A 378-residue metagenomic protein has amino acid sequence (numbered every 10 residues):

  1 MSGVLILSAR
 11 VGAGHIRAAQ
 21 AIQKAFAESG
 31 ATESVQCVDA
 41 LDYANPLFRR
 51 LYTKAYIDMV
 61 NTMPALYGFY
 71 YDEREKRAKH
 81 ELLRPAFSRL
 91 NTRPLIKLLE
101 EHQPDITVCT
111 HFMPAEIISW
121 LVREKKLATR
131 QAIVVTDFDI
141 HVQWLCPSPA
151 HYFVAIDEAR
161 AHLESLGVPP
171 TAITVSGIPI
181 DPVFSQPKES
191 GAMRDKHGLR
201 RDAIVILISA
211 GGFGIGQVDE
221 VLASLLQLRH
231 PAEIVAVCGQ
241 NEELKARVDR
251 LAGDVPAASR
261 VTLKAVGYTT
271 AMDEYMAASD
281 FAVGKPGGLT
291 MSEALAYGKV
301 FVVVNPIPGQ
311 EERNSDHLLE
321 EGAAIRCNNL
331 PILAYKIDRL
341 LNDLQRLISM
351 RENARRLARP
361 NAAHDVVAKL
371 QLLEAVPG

Functional and structural regions predicted by a protein language model:
A18, F69-G167, A172-V175, D181: Active-site and donor-binding regions of nucleotide-sugar-utilizing enzymes
A21-H102: Conserved N-terminal ligand/cofactor-binding loop architecture of enzyme catalytic domains
A150-G212, Q240: A nucleotide-sugar donor-handling region in carbohydrate enzymes
G191-A192, L199-A278, E312: Donor-nucleotide binding loops and adjacent catalytic segments primarily of GT-B fold Leloir glycosyltransferases
Y275-R313: A donor-sugar binding/catalytic signature common to diverse glycosyltransferases and related nucleotide-sugar
E321, N329-R346: C-terminal "capping" alpha-helix adjacent to the active site of nucleotide-linked donor transferases in cell-envelope
R346-P360: A short, well-ordered alpha-helix in the C-terminal region of glycosyltransferases
R359-G378: C-terminal alpha-helical cap of glycosyltransferases
